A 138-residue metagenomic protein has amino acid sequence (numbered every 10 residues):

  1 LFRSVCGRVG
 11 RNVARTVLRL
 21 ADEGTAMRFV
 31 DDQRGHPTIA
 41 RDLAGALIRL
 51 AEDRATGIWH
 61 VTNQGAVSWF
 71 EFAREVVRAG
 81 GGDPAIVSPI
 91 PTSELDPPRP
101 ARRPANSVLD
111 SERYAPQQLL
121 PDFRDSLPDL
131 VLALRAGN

Functional and structural regions predicted by a protein language model:
F2-G35, R41-D42: NAD(P)-dependent short-chain dehydrogenase/reductase
R3-S4, V13, T56, W69-F72 (+1 more regions): Tryptophan-centric aromatic hotspots in well-structured domains and transmembrane helices
L18, R41-R49, P128: Amphipathic alpha-helical segments that line or abut small-molecule/effector binding pockets and mediate allosteric
F29-R34, W59-A66, A115: Glycine-rich Rossmann NAD(P)(H)-binding loop
G35-T38, V67, L109, Q118-P121: Residue-level signal for the nucleotide or nucleotide-sugar donor/cofactor binding architecture
A46, D53-R99, L134-N138: Mid/C-terminal beta-alpha module of Rossmann-like enzyme folds, strongest in SDR-family dehydrogenases/epimerases
W69, T92-R113, D122: Active-site loop of classical SDR/Rossmann-like NAD(P)-dependent oxidoreductases, centered on the catalytic Tyr-X3-Lys
D122-N138: Amphipathic terminal alpha-helices
